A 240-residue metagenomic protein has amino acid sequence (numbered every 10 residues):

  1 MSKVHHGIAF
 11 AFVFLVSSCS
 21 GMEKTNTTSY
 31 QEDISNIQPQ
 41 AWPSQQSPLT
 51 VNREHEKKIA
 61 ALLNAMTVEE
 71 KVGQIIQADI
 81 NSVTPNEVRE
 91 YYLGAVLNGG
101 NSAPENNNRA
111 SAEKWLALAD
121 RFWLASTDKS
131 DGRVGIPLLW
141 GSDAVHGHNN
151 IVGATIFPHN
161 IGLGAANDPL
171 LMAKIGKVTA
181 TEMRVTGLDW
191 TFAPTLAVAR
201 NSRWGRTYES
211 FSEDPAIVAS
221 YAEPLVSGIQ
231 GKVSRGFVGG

Functional and structural regions predicted by a protein language model:
M1-I8: Bacterial N-terminal signal peptides that target proteins for export
A9-S18: Bacterial N-terminal signal peptides
C19-G240: Glycoside hydrolase catalytic-domain context in secreted enzymes
